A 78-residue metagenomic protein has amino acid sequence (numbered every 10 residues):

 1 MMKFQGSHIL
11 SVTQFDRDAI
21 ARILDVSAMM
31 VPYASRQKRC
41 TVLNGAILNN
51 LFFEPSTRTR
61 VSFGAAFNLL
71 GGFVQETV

Functional and structural regions predicted by a protein language model:
M1-V61, A65: Positively charged, low-complexity intrinsically disordered leader regions
L70-V78: Short beta-strand elements in bilobed, periplasmic/extracellular small-molecule ligand-binding domains
